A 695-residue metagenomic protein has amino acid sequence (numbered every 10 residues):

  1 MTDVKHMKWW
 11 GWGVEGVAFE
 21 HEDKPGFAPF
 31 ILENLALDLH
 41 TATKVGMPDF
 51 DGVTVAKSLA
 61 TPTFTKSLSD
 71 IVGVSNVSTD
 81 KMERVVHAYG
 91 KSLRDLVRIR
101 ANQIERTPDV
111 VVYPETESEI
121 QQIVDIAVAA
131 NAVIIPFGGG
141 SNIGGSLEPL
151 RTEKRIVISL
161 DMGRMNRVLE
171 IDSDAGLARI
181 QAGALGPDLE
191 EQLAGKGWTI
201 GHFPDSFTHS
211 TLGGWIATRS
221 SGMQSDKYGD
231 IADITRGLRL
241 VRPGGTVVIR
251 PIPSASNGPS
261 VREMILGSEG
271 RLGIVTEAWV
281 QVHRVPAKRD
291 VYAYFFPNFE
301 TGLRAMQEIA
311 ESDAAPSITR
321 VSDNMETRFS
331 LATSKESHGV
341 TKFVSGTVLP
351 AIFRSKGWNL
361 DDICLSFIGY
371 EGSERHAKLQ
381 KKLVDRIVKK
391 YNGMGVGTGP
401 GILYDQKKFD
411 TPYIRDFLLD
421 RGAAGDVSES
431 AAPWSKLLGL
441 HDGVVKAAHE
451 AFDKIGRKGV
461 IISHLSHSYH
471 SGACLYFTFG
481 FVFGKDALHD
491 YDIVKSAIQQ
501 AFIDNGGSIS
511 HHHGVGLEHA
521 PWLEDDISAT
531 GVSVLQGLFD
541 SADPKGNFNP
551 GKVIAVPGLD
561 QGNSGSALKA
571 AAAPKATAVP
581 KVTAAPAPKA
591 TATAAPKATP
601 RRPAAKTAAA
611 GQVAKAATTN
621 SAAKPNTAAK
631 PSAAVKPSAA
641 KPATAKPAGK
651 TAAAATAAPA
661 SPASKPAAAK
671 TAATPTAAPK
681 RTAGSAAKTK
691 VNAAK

Functional and structural regions predicted by a protein language model:
M1-D125, I143-G176, S330-T333, A351-R354 (+3 more regions): N-terminal flexible segment immediately upstream of the FAD-binding catalytic core in FAD-dependent oxidoreductases
E20-T41, V74-R98, L303-A497, A501 (+1 more regions): C-terminal substrate-recognition/cap domain of FAD-linked oxidoreductases
A127, G270, D543: Conserved, mostly hydrophobic/aromatic
N166-S322, S334-K335, D560, G565-K569: FAD-binding subdomain of flavoenzyme oxidoreductases
G516-A572: Activity-critical C-terminal alpha-helical subdomain
K569-K695: Intrinsically disordered, polybasic Lys/Arg-rich low-complexity tracts
